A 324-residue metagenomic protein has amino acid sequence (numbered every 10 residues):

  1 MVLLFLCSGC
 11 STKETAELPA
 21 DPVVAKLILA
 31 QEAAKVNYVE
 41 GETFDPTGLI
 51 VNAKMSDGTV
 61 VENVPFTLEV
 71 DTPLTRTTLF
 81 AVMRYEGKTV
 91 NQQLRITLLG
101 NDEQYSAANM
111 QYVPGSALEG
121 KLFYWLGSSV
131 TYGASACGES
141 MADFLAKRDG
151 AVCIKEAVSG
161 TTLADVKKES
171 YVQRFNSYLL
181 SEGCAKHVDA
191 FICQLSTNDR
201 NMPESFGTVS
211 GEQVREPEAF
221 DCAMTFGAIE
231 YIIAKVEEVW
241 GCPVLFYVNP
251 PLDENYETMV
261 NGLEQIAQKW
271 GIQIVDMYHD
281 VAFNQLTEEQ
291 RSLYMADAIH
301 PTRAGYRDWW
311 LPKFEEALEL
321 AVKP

Functional and structural regions predicted by a protein language model:
M1-C7: Bacterial N-terminal signal peptides
C10-V23, Q93-L126, V130-C137, K147-R148 (+3 more regions): N-terminal secretory targeting modules
P22-V60: Solvent-exposed, low-complexity, repeat-rich "mucin-like" stalks and linkers
T59-V90, L94: Serine/threonine-rich, repeat-prone extracellular segments and beta-strand-based repeat modules of secreted/surface
L122-W125, V130-V214, E218: Conserved SGNH/GDSL esterase-like catalytic core that processes O-acyl groups on lipids and polysaccharides
Q194-N198, E230-E264: Active-site segments of SGNH/GDSL-like serine hydrolases that catalyze O-acetyl group transfer/hydrolysis on lipids
V214-T225, A296-P301: A short acidic, glycine-rich active-site loop that binds or catalyzes chemistry on phosphate/adenosine moieties
P251-P324: Catalytic His-Asp segment of secreted/periplasmic serine-dependent ester chemistry enzymes
